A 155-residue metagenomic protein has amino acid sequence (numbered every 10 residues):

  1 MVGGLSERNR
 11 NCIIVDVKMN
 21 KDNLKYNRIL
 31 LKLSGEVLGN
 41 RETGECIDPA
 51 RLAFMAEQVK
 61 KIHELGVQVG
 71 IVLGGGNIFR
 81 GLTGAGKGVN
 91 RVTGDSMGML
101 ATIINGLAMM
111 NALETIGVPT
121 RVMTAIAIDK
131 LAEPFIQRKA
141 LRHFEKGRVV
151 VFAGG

Functional and structural regions predicted by a protein language model:
N9-N11: Intrinsic-disorder-associated, low-complexity terminal segments enriched in Asp/Asn/His/Tyr and depleted of Lys/Arg
I13-V15: Short, positively charged and aromatic/hydrophobic N-terminal segments
V17-Q68: N-terminal glycine-/serine-/threonine-rich phosphate-binding loop
L31, G70-G74, T120-T124, F152-A153: General beta-strand structural signal in soluble alpha/beta enzymes
V37-G39, N77-G81, D129-K130: Short, active-site-adjacent cap segments at secondary-structure transitions
V67-G70, G147-V149: Loop/turn-to-beta-strand initiation segments
G84-V150: Ligand-binding beta-strand-loop-alpha-helix segment within the catalytic cores of soluble metabolic enzymes
